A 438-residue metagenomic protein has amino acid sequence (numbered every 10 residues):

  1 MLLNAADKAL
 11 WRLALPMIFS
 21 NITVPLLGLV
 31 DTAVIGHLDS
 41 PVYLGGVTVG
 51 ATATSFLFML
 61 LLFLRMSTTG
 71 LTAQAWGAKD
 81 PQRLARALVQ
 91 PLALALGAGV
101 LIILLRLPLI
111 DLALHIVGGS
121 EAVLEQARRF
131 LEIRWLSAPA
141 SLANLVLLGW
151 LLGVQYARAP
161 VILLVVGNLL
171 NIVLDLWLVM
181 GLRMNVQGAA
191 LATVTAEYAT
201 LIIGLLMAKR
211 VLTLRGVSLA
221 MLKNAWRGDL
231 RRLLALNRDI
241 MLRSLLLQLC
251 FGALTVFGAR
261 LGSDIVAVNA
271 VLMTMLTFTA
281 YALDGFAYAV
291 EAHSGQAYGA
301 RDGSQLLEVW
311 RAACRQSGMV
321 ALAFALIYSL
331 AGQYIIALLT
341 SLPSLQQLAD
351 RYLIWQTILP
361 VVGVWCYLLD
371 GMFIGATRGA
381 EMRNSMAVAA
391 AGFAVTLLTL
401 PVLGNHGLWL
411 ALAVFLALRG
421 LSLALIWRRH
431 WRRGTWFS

Functional and structural regions predicted by a protein language model:
M1-A14, T72-P139, V173, G181-R238 (+3 more regions): Short alpha-helical transmembrane segments in multi-pass integral membrane proteins
I18-G70, R134-S141, R231-Q296, S317-F324 (+2 more regions): Transmembrane helix-bundle signature of multi-pass secondary active exporters and lipid flippases
V24, V34, N171-L174, L178 (+8 more regions): Hydrophobic side chains within alpha-helical segments
G28-T32, Q333-Y334, T377: Non-cytoplasmic
L29, L38-P41, A75-A78, G153-V154 (+5 more regions): Helix-loop interface residues and adjacent transmembrane-helix termini in multi-pass membrane transporters, primarily
L29-A33, V146-W150, L169-W177, L205 (+4 more regions): Alpha-helical transmembrane segments of multipass membrane proteins
L44-L104, S141-P160, V268-L330, C366-T377 (+1 more regions): Small-residue-rich hydrophobic transmembrane alpha-helices
R65, I133-L152, P160-N168, A189-L205 (+4 more regions): Short runs within selected transmembrane alpha-helices of multi-pass transporters and secretion channels
